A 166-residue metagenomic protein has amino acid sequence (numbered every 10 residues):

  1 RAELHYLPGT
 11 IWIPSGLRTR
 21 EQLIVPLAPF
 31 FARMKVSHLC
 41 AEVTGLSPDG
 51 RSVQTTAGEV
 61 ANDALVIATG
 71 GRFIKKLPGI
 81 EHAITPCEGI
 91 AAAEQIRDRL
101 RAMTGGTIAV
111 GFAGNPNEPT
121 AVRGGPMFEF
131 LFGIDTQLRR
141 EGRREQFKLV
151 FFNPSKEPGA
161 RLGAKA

Functional and structural regions predicted by a protein language model:
R1-S37, N117-L162: Beta1-alpha1 glycine-rich phosphate/pyrophosphate-binding loop at the start of Rossmann-like nucleotide-binding domains
K35-G142: FAD-binding core/adjacent interface of flavoenzyme oxidoreductases
L65, K165-A166: A cross-taxonomic marker for long C-terminal extensions/tails that follow the last structured domain
